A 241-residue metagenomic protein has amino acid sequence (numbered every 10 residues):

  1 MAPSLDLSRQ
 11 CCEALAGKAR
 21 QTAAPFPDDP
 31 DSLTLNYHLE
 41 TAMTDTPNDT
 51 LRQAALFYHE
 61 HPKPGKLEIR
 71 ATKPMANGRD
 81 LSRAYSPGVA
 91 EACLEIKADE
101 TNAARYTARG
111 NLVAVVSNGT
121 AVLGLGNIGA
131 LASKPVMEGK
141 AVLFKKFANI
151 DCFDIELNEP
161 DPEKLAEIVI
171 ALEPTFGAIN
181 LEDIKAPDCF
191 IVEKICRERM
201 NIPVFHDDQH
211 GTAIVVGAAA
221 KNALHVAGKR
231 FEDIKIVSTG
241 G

Functional and structural regions predicted by a protein language model:
C11-C12: Cysteine-centered motifs
D28-A42: Short, Lys/Arg-enriched N-terminal segments with co-localized hydrophobic residues within the first ~10-30 amino acids
M43-I202: N-terminal ligand-binding/catalytic initiation module
L123, A130-A148, M200, H206 (+2 more regions): Glycine-rich phosphate/diphosphate-binding loop of Rossmann-like nucleotide-binding domains
